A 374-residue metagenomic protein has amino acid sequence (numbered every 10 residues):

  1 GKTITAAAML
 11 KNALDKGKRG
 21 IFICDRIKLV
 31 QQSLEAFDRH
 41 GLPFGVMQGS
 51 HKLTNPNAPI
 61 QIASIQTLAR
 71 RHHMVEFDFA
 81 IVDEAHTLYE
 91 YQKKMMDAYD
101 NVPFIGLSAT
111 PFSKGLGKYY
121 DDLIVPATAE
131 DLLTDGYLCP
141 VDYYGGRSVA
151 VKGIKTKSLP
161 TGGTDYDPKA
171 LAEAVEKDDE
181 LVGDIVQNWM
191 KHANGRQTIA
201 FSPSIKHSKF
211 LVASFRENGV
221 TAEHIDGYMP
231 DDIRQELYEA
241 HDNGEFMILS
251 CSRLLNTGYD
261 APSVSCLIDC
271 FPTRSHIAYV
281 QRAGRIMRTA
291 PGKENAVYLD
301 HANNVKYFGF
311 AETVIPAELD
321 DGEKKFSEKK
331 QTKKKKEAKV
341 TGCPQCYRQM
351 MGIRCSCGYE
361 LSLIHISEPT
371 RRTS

Functional and structural regions predicted by a protein language model:
L14-F37: Conserved Walker A/P-loop ATP-binding site and its immediately adjacent core in helicase/helicase-like ATPase domains
G49-N55, F210, T221-C251: Conserved helicase ATPase core of P-loop NTP-dependent helicases/translocases
N57-R70, H241-T257: Conserved two-lobed SF2 helicase motor
T87-Y143: Post-DEXD/H (motif II) to motif III coupling segment of the RecA-like Helicase ATP-binding lobe
A127-I199: Conserved interdomain linker/interface between the two RecA-like ATPase lobes of SF2 helicase motors
I248-C251, T257-P272, A296-V297: A short beta-strand element within the Helicase C-terminal
I286-E312: Conserved segment of the helicase C-terminal RecA-like domain
I364-T373: Single conserved hydrophobic/aromatic residue that forms the stacking wall/gate of nucleotide- or nucleobase-binding
